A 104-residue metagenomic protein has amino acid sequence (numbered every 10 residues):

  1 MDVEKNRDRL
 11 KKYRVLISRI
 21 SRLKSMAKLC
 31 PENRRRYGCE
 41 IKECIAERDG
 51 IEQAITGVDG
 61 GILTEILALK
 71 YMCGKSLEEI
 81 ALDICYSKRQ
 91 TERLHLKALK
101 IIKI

Functional and structural regions predicted by a protein language model:
M1-G57, E79, I104: N-terminal interaction/assembly modules
Y13, I84-H95: Short glycine/proline-enriched turn or capping motifs at secondary-structure junctions
E47-G50, G61-L63, L94: N-terminal positioning helix adjacent to the helix-turn-helix/winged-helix DNA-binding module
I51, T91-I102: DNA major-groove recognition helices of helix-turn-helix
G57-V58, C85: Short, conserved sequence motifs enriched in acidic/basic residues, glycine, and aromatics that mark functional "hot
V58-K75: Short amphipathic alpha helix immediately N-terminal
L67, I80-L82, T91: Hydrophobic positions on the alpha-helical face of helix-turn-helix-like DNA-binding modules
C73-S87: Helix-turn-helix DNA-binding module
